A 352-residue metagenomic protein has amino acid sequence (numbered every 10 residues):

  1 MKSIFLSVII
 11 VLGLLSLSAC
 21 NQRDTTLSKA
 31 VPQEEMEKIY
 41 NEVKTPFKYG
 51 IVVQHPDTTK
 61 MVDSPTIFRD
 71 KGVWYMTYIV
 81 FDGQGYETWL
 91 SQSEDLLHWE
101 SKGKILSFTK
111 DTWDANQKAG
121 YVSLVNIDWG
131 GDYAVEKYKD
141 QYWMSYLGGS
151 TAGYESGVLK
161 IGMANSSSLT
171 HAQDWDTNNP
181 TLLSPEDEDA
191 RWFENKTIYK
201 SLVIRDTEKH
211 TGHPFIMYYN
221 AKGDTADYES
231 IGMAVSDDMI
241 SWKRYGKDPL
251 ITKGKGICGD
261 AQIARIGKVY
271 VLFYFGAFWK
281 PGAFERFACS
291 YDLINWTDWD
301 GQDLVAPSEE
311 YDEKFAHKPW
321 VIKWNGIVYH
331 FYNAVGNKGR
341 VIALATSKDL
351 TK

Functional and structural regions predicted by a protein language model:
M1-I4: Positively charged n-region of N-terminal signal peptides that target proteins for export
S7-S16: Bacterial N-terminal signal peptides
C20-G120, L124-Y199, I204-G259, A264-K314 (+1 more regions): Beta-rich carbohydrate-recognition and catalytic domains
P319: Extracellular glycan/ECM-engagement signal in secreted proteins
